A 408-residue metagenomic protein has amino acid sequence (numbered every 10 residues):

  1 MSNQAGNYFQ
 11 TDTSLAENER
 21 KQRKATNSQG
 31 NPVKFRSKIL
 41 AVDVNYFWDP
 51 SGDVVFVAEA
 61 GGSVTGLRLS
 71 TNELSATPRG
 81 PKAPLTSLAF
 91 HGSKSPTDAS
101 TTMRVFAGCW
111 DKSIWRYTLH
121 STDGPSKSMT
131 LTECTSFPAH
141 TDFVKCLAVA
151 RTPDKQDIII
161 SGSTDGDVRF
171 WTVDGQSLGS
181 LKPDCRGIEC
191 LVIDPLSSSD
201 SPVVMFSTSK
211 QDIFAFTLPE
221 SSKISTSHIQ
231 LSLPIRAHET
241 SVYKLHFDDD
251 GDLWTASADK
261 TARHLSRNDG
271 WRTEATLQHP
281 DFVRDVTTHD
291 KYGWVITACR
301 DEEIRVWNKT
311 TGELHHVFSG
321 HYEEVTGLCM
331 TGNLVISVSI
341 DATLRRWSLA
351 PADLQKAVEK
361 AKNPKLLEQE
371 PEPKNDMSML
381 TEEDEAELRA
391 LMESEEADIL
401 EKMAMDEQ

Functional and structural regions predicted by a protein language model:
S2-T26, E313-V317, Y322-T326, T331-L334 (+1 more regions): Terminal intrinsically disordered, low-complexity extensions flanking WD-repeat/beta-propeller proteins
Q29-K34, L74-G80, S126-S128, E133-A139 (+5 more regions): Short C-terminal beta-strands that terminate individual repeats in beta-propeller domains, predominantly WD40 blades
N31-G62: Beta-strand-rich domains and repeat architectures in extracellular enzymes and scaffolds, especially beta-propellers
R36-F47, K82-T97, T141-R151, C185-S197 (+3 more regions): Canonical WD40 repeat/beta-propeller blade segments in eukaryotic WD-repeat proteins
S51-D53, S93-S95, T102-M103, Q156-D157 (+4 more regions): Short coil/turn segments that connect the beta-strands within blades of beta-propeller domains
V55-E59, V105-C109, I159-S163, V204-T208 (+3 more regions): Conserved beta-strand element within WD40/beta-propeller blades
G61-T65, W110-W115, D142, D165-R169 (+9 more regions): Short coil/turn segments within WD40 beta-propeller repeats
L69-T71, L119-T122, T172-Q176, P219-S221 (+3 more regions): Short loop/turn segments that connect beta-strands within beta-propeller blades
